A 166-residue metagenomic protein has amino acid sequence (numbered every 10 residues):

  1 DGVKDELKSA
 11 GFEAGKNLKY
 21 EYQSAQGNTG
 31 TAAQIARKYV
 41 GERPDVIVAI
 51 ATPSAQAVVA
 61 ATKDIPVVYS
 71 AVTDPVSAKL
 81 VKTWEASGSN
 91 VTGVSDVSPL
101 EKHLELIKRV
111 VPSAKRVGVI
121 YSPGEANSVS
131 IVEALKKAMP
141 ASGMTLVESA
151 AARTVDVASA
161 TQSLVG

Functional and structural regions predicted by a protein language model:
D1-G166: Short hydrophobic alpha-helices and adjacent helix-cap/hinge residues
